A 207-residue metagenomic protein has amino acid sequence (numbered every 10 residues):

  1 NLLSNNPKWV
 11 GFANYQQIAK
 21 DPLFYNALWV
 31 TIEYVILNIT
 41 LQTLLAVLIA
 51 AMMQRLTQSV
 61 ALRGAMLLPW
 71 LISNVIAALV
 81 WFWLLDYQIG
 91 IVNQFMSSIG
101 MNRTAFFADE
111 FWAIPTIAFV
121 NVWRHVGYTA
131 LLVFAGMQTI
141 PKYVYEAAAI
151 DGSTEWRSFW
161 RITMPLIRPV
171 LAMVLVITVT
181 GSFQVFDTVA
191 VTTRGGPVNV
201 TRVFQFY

Functional and structural regions predicted by a protein language model:
N1-Y207: A structural signal for multi-pass alpha-helical bundles of membrane permease subunits that mediate small-molecule
